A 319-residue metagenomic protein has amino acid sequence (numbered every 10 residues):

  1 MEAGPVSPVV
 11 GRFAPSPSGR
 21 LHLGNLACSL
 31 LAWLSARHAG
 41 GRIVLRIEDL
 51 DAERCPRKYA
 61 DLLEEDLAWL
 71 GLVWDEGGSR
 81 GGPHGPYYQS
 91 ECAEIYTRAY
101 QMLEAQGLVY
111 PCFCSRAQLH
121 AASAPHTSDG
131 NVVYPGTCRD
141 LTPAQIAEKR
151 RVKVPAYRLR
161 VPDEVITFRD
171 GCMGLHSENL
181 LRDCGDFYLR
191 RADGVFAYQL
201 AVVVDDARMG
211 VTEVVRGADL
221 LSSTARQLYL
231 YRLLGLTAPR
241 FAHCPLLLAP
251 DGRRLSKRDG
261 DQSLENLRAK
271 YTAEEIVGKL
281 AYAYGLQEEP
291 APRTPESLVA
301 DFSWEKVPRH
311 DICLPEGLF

Functional and structural regions predicted by a protein language model:
M1-R20, H38, I43, L70 (+4 more regions): Non-catalytic terminal extensions that flank enzyme cores
E2-S123, T127, A218-D219, S223-L236 (+1 more regions): N-terminal Rossmann-like or analogous alpha/beta NTP/dinucleotide-binding catalytic cores that position adenine
D51-D61, A249-R253, A300-P308: Short, mixed-charge aromatic SLiMs
A60, A93, R116-L119, N131 (+4 more regions): Alpha-helix initiation and N-capping motif
D75-G78, A238-F241, Q287-R293: Short, surface-exposed acidic
Y87-M102, H126-V132, P155-D163, A283-L298: Short secondary-structure transition/capping segments
Q101-A105, A207, R268, A281: Alpha-helix boundary recognition
A117-S256, S263-L267, E316-F319: Active-site cores that bind ATP or allylic diphosphates and position pyrophosphate for catalysis
